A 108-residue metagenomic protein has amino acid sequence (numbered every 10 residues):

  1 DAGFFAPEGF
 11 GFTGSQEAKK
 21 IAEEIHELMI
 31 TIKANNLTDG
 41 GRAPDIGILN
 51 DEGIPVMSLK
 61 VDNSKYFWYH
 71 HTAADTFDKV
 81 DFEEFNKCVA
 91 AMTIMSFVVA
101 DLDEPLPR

Functional and structural regions predicted by a protein language model:
D1-W68: Metal-dependent peptidase/peptidase-like ectodomains
F67-R108: His/Asp/Glu-rich mid-to-C-terminal helical/loop segments that flank catalytic regions of hydrolases
